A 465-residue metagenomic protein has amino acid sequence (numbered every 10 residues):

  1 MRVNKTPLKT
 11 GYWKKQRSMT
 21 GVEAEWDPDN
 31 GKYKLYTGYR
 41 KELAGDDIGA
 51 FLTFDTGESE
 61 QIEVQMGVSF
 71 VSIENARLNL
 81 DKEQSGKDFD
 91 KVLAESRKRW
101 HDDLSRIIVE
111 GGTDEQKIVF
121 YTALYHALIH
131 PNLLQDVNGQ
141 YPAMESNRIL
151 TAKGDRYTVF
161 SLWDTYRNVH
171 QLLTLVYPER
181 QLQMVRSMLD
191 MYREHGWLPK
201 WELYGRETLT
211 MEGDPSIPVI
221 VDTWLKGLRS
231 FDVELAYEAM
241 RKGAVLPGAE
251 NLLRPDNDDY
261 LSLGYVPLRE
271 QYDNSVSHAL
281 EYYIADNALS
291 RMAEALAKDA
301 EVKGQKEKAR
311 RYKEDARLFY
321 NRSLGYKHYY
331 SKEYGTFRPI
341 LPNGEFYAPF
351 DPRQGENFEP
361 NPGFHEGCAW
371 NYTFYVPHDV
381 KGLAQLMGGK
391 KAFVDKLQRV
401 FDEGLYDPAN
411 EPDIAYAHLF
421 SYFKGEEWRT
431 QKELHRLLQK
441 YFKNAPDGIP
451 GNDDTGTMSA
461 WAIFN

Functional and structural regions predicted by a protein language model:
M1-R156, D190, W197-K200, S230 (+3 more regions): Acidic/polar, glycine-enriched structural segments that form the non-catalytic walls/loops of the carbohydrate-binding
Q61-Q65, I118-T122, H126, F160 (+4 more regions): Beta-sheet entry/capping signal
F70-S72, R193, G388-A392: Long, well-ordered alpha-helical segments
N75-R77, L133-G139, Q171-T174, L182-V185 (+4 more regions): Short, solvent-exposed loop/turn and secondary-structure capping segments
A123, A143-M184, M188-W197, W201-E202 (+1 more regions): Internal mixed beta-strand/loop scaffold within catalytic domains of large alpha/beta enzymes
A152-H170, L175-Y177, I217, G227-N465: Active-site core of glycosidic bond-cleaving carbohydrate-active enzymes
Q181-R186, R206-T208, E212, T223 (+1 more regions): Mobile, glycine-rich extracellular loop/lid and propeptide segments that shape or gate substrate/ligand access
W197-I220: Conserved catalytic neighborhood of penicillin-recognizing serine enzymes
